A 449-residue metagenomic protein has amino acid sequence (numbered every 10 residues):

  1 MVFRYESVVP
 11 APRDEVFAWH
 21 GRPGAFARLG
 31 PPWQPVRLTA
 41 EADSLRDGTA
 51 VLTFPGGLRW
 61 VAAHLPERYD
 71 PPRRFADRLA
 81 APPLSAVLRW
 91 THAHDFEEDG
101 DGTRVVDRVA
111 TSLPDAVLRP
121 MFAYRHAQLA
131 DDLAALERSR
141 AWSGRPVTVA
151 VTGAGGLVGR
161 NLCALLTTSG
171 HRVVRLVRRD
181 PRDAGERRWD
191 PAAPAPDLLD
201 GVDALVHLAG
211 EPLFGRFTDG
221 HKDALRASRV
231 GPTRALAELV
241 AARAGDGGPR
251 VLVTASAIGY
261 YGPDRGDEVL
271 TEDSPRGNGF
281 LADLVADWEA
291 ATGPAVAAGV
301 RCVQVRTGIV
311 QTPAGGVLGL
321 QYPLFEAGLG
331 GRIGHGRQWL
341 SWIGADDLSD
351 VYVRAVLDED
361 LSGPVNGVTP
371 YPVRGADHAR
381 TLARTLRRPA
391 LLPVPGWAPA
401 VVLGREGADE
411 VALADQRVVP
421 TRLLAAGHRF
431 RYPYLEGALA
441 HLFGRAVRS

Functional and structural regions predicted by a protein language model:
M1-D43: Hydrophobic ligand-binding cavity/cleft-lining segments
A27-R28, P32-V36, A40-V106, A110-S112: Hydrophobic-ligand binding "helix-grip"
P146-V147, D358-E406, A446-S449: Mid/C-terminal beta-alpha module of Rossmann-like enzyme folds, strongest in SDR-family dehydrogenases/epimerases
R187-P232: NAD(P)H-binding glycine-rich loop region in Rossmannoid oxidoreductase-like domains and their noncatalytic homologs
T218-L252: NAD(P)-cofactor binding segment of oxidoreductase domains
V296, V303-Q304, G308-W339: NAD(P)-dependent short-chain dehydrogenase/reductase
A298-V300, Q311-L320, A355-V365, S449: Glycine/proline-rich active-site loop of Rossmann-fold NAD(P)-dependent oxidoreductases
Y322-G331, R337-V373: Alpha-helical substrate-binding/gating segment
